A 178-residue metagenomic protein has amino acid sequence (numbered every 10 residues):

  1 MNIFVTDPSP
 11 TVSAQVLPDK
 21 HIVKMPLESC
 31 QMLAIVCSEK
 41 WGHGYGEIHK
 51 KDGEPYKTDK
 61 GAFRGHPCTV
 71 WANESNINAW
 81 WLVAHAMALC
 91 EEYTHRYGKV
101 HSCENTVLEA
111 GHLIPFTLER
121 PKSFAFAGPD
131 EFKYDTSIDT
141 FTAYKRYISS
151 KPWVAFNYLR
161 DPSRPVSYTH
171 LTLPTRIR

Functional and structural regions predicted by a protein language model:
M1-Y93: An N-terminal structural lobe/cap that precedes and organizes the functional/catalytic core across diverse proteins
W80-I114: Charge-dense polyanion-binding interfaces
C103-Y147, W153: An amphipathic alpha-helical core segment
S149, L159-D161: C-terminal accessory extensions appended to soluble enzyme cores
V166-Y168: Short, compositionally biased segments
H170-R178: Single conserved hydrophobic/aromatic residue that forms the stacking wall/gate of nucleotide- or nucleobase-binding
